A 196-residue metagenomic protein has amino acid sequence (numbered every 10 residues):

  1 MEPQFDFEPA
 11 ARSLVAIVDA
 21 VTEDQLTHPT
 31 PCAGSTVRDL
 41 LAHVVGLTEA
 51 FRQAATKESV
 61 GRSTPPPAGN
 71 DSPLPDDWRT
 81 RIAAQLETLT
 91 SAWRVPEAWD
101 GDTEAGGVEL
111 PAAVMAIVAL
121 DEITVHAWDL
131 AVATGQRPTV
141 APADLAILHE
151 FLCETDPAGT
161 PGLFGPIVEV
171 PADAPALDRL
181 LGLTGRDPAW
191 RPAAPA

Functional and structural regions predicted by a protein language model:
E2-D6, A10-S13, A20-A33, A50-A196: Structured surface interface patches that mediate subunit assembly and partner/cofactor docking
L40: Extended, alpha-helix-rich binding/interface surfaces that flank or overlap catalytic cores and mediate recognition
